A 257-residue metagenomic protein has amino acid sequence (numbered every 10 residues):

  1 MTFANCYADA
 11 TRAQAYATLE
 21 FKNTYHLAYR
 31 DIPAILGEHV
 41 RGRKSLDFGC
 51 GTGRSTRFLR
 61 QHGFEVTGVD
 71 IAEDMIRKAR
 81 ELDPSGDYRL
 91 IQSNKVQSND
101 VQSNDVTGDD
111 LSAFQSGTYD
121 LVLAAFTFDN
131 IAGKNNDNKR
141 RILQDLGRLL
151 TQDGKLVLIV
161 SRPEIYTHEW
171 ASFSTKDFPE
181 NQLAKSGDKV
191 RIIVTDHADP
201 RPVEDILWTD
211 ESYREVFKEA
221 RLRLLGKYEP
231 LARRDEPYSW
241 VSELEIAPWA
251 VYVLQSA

Functional and structural regions predicted by a protein language model:
M1-V40, R54, F58: Conserved class I S-adenosyl-L-methionine
G42-K44: Nucleotide donor/acceptor-binding cores
L46-F48, T52-S98, S103-L111: Class I SAM-dependent methyltransferase SAM/SAH-binding core
D110-V122: A short acidic, Gly/Pro-enriched loop at the edge of an enzyme's catalytic core that lines a small-molecule cofactor
D120-N138: A short SAM/SAH-binding and catalytic strip from SAM-dependent methyltransferases
R140-Q152: A short glycine-rich, Lys/Arg-flanked "PGG" loop and its adjoining helix->strand segment in the class I
D153-K218, G226: SAM-dependent methyltransferase
A220-A257: C-terminal lobe and adjacent flexible extensions of AdoMet/dcAdoMet transferase-like proteins
